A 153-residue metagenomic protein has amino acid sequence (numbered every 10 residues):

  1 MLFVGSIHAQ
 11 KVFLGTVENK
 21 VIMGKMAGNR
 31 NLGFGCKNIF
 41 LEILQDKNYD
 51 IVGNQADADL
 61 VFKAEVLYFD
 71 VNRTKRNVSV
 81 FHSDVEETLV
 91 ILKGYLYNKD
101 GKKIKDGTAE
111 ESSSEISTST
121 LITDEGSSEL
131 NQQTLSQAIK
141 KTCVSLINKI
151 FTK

Functional and structural regions predicted by a protein language model:
M1-D50, T123-D124, C143-K153: A structural "domain/chain start" motif
G5, Q55, S83-V85: Sterically constrained small-residue positions within well-ordered secondary structures of folded domains
A9-K11, N54, K103: A generic structural signal for ordered secondary structure
N29, G33, K37, V85-V90 (+1 more regions): Solvent-exposed, acidic/flexible segments
Y49-D59: Short acidic low-complexity segments
D59-D106, E110-E125: Surface-exposed short loop/turn segments
K103-K153: A charged, solvent-exposed segment within the mature domains of Sec-exported extracytoplasmic proteins
